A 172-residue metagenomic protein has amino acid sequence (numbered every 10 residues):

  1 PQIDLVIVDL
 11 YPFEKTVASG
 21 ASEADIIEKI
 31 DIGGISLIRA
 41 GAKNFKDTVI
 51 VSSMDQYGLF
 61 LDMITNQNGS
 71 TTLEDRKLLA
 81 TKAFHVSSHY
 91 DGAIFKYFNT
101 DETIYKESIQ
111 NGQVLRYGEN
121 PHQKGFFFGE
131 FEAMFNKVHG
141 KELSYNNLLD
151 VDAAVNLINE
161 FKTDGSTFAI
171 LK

Functional and structural regions predicted by a protein language model:
P1-E102, K141: Active-site loop-to-helix "anion-binding N-cap" substructures in soluble metabolic enzymes
L59-M63, N68-K172: Active-site loops and adjacent core secondary-structure elements that bind or stabilize anionic groups
